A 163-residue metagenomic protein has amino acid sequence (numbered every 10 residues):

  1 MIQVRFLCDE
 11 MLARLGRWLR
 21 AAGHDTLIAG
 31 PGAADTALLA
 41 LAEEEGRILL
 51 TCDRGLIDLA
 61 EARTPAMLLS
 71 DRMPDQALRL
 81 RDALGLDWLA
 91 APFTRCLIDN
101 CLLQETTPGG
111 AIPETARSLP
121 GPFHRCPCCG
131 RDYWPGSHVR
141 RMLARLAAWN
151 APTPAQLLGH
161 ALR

Functional and structural regions predicted by a protein language model:
M1-A91: Long, charged N-terminal interaction/targeting segments
L59-E61, P108, H138: Short glycine-/acidic-enriched loop or helix-start segments at secondary-structure transitions that form or flank
F93, F123: Residues immediately within or flanking Cys/His clusters that coordinate Zn2+ in small zinc-binding modules
C96-D99, C126-C129: Short cysteine-rich clusters marking metal-coordination/redox-active sites
C101-T107, W134: Short functional micro-motifs and their immediate structural scaffolds
A111-G121, R141-P152: Short cysteine/histidine-rich metal-coordination sites, predominantly Zn2+-binding motifs
G130-R145: Short metal-binding segments enriched for Cys and/or His
A148-R163: Short, intrinsically disordered terminal segments enriched in charged and Pro/Gly residues
